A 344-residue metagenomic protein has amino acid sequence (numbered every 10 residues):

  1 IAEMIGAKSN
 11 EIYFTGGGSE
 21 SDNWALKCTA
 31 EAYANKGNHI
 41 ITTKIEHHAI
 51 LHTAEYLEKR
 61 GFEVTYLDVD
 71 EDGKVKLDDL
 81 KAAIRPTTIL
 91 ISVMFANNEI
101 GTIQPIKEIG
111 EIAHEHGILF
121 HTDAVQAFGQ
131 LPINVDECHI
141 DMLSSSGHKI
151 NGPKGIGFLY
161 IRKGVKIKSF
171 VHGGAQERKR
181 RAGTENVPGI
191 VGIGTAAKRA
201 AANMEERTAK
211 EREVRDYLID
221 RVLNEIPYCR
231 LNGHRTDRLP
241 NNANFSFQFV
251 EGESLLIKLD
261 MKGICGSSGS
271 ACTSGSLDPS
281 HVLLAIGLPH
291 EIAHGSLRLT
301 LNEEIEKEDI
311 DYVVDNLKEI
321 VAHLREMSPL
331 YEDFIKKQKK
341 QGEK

Functional and structural regions predicted by a protein language model:
I1-K344: Pyridoxal 5′-phosphate
